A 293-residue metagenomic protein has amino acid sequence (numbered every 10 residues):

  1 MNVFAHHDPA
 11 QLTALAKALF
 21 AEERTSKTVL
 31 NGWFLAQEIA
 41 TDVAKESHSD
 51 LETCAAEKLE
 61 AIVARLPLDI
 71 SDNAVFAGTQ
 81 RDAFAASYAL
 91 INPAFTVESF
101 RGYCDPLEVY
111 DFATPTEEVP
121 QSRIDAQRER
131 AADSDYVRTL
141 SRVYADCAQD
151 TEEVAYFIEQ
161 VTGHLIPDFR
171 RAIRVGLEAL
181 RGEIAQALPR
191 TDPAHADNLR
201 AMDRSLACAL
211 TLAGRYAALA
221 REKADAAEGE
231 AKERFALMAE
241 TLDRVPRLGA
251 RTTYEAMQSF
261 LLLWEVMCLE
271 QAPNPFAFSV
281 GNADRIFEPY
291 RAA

Functional and structural regions predicted by a protein language model:
M1-A187: Long, non-catalytic protein-protein interaction scaffolds
I173, L177-A293: Structured, charged N-terminal subsegments at the starts of enzyme catalytic cores and at intra-chain domain/subunit
